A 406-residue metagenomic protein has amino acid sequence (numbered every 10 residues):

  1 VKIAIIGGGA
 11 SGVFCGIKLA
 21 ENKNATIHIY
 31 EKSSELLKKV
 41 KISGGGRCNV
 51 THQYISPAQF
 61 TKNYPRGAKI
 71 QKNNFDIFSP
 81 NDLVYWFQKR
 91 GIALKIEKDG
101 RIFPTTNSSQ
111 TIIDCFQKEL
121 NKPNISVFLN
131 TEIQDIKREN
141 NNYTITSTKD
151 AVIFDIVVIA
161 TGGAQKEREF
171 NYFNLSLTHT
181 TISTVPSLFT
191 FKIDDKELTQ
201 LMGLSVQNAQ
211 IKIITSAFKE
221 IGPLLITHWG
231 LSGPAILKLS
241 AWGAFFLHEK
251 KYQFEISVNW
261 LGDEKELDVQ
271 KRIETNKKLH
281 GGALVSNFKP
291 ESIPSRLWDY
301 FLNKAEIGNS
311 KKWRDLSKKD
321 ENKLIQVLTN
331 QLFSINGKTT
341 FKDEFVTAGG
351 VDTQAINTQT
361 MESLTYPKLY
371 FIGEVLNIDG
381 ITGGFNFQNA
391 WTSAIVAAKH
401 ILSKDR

Functional and structural regions predicted by a protein language model:
V1-S11: Beta1/beta-strand and adjacent pyrophosphate-binding region of the FAD-binding site in flavoprotein oxidoreductases
A4-I6, A20-G45: Glycine-rich FAD pyrophosphate-binding loop
A4-I6, Y30, I133, V152-Q165 (+4 more regions): Short hydrophobic core segments
K32-S126: Conserved N-terminal/central alpha/beta ligand/cofactor-binding core
S34-L36, I42, V50, P57 (+2 more regions): An anion/pyrophosphate-binding glycine-rich loop and adjacent beta-alpha core in soluble alpha-beta enzymes
L129, Y300-D379: A glycine-rich dinucleotide-binding beta-alpha-beta segment and adjacent secondary-structure elements that constitute
L129-N142: A conserved short coil-to-beta-strand element within the FAD-binding core of flavoproteins
G162-F173, N377-D405: A conserved FAD-binding loop/helix module that cradles the flavin
